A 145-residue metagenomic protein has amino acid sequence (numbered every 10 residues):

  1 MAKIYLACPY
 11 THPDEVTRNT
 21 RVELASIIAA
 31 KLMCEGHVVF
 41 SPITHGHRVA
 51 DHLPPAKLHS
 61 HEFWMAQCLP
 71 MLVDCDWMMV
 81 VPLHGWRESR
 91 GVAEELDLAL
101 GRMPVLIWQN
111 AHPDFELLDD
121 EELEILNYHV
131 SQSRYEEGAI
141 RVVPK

Functional and structural regions predicted by a protein language model:
M1-K145: Conserved catalytic or regulatory cores that recognize and/or transform ribose-phosphate-containing ligands
